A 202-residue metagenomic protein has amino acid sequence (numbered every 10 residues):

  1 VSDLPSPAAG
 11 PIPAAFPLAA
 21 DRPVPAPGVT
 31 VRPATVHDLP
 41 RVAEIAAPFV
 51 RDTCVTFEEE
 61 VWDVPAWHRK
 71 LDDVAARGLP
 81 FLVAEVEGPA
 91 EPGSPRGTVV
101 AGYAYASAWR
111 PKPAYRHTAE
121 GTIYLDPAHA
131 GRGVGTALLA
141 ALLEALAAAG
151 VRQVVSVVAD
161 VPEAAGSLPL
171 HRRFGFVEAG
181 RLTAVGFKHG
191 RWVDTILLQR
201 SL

Functional and structural regions predicted by a protein language model:
V1-A26: Short acidic N-proximal helix/loop "leader" segments that mark the beginning of a domain or an inter-domain linker
A15-P17, P33-V36, E59-A128, L139-A140 (+2 more regions): Acetyl-CoA-dependent GNAT
T30-V42: A short beta-loop-alpha structural element at the N-terminal edge of CoA-dependent acyl/N-acetyltransferase catalytic
E44-V61, D73-V74: Helix-loop element at the rim of GNAT/NAT acetyltransferase active sites that forms part of the acceptor-substrate
Y105, V157-A159, R172-V193: Conserved catalytic-core motifs of GNAT/GCN5-like acyltransferases
I123-A128, R132, D160-P162: Active-site acidic-Proline motif in GNAT/NAT acetyltransferases
G131-A147, A165, P169-R173: Conserved acetyl-CoA-binding loop-helix of GNAT-fold acetyltransferases
L146-A159: Conserved GNAT acetyl-CoA-binding A-motif
